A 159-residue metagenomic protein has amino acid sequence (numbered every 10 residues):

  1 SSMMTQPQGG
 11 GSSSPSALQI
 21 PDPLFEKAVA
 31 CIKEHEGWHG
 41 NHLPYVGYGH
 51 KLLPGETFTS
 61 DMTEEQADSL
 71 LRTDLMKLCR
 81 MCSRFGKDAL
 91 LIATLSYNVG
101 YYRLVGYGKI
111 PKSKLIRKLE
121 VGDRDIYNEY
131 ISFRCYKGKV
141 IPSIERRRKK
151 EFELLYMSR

Functional and structural regions predicted by a protein language model:
S2-H39, H50, P54, M62-M81 (+1 more regions): Long, amphipathic alpha-helical surface segments
G40-L43, C82-L91, E129: Surface-exposed patches in mature extracellular/periplasmic domains of secreted proteins
L43, T57-T59: Short, glycine/acidic-enriched capping/hinge loops at junctions between secondary-structure elements
L90-R103: Short N-proximal segments of mature Sec-exported proteins
